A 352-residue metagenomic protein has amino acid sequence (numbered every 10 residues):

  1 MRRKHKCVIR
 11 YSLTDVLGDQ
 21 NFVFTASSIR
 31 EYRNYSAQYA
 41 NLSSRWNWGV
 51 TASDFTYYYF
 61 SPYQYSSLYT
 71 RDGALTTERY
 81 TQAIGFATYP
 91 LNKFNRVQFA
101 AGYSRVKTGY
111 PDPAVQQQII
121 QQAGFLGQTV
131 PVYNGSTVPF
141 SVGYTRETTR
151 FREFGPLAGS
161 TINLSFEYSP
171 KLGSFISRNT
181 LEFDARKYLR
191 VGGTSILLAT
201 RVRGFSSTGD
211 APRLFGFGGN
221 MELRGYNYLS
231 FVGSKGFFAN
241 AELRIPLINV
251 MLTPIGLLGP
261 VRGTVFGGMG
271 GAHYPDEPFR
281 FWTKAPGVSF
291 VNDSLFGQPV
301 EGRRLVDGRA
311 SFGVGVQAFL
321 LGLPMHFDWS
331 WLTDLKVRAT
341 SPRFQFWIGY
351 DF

Functional and structural regions predicted by a protein language model:
M1-Y59, S67-D72, R79-F86, Q98-G102 (+4 more regions): C-terminal transmembrane beta-barrel domains of outer membrane proteins
Y63: Catalytic cores of extracellular degradative/oxidative enzymes
I120-A123: Gly-rich Lys/Arg/Thr-decorated short loops/hinges at beta-loop-alpha junctions or inter-strand turns that position
T145-R152, G159: Intrinsically disordered, low-complexity linker/loop segments enriched in Gly/Pro and charged/polar residues
